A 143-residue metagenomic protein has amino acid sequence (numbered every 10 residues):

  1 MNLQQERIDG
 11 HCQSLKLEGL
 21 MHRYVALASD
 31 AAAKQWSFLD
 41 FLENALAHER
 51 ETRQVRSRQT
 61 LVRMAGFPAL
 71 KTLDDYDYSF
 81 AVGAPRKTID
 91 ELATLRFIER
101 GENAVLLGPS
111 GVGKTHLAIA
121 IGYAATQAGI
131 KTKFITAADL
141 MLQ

Functional and structural regions predicted by a protein language model:
M1-G10: Intrinsically disordered, low-complexity and often Lys/Arg-enriched segments
D9, E18-A69: Interdomain "pre-motor" coupling segment immediately N-terminal to P-loop NTPase/helicase cores
H11, L17-G19, R63-K87: Dynamic helix-loop-helix/coil hinge segments at AAA+ ATPase domain boundaries and subdomain interfaces
S14-E18, L27, A45-H48, T52 (+5 more regions): Conserved, well-folded catalytic cores of nucleic-acid-processing and energy-transducing macromolecular machines
F41, S57, D75, K87-E91 (+1 more regions): Generic beta-strand or strand-like secondary-structure segments
A84-Q143: Conserved P-loop
